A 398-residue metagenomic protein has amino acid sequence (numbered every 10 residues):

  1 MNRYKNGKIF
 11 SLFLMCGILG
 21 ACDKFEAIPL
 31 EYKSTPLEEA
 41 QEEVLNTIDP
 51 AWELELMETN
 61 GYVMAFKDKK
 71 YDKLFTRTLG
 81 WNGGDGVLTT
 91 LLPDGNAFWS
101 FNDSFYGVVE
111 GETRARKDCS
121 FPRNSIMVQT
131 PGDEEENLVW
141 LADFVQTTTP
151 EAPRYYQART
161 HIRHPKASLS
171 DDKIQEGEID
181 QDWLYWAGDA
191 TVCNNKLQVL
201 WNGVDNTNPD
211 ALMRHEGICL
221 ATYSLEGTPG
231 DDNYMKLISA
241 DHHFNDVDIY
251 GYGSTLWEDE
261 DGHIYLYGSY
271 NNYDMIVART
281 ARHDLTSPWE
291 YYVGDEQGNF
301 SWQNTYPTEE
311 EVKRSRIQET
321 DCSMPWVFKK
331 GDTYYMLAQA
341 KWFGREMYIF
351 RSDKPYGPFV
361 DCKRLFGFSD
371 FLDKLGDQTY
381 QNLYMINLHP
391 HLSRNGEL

Functional and structural regions predicted by a protein language model:
N2-F10: Bacterial N-terminal signal peptides that target proteins for export
I9-G17: Sec-dependent N-terminal signal peptides
G20-A21: C-terminal motif of bacterial Sec signal peptides marking the signal peptidase cleavage site
F25, P29-Y32, P36-G80, L92-W183 (+5 more regions): Beta-rich carbohydrate-recognition and catalytic domains
D85-L88, A158-R159, W186-T191, Y252-L256 (+2 more regions): Beta-propeller and closely related beta-sheet repeat lectin domains
E319-D321, Y380-L383: Repeat-based blade/solenoid architectures
